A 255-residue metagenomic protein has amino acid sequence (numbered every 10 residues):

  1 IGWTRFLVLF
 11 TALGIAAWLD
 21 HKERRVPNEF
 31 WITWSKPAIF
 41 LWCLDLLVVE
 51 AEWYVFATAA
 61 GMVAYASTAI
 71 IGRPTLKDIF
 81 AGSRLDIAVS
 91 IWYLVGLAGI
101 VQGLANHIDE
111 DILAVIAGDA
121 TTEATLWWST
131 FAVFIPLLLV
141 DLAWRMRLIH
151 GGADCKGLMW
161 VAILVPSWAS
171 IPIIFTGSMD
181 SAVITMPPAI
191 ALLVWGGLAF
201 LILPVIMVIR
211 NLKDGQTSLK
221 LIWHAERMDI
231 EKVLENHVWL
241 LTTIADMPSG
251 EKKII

Functional and structural regions predicted by a protein language model:
I1-I255: A membrane-topology feature that recognizes alpha-helical transmembrane segments and their immediate juxtamembrane
